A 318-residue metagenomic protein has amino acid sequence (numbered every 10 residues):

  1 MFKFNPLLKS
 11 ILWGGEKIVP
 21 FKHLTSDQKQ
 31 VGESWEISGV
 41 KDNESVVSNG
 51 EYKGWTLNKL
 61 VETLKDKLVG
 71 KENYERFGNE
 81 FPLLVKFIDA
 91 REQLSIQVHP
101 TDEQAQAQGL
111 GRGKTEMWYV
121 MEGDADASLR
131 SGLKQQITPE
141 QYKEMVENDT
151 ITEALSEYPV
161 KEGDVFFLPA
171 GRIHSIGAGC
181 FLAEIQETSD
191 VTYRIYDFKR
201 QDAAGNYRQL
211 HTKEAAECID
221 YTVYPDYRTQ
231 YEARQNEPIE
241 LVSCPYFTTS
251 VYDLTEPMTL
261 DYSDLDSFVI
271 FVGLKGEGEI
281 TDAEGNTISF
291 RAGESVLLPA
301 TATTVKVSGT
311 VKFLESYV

Functional and structural regions predicted by a protein language model:
M1-I137, D197-P225, T249: Transition-metal
G78-E80, I88-Q93, D102, G123-D126 (+2 more regions): Ligand-binding loop in jelly-roll beta-barrel domains
V85-K86, L94, E116-Y119, E157-Y158 (+4 more regions): His/acidic/aromatic-lined binding-pocket segments of jelly-roll/cupin-type domains and related regulatory beta-sandwich
Q136-N148, D266-E277: Short, basic/aromatic beta-hairpin or loop at an interaction surface
M145-Y193: Loop-centered beta-sheet repeat module
L155-F167, D282-A302: Short acidic-glycine-tyrosine-enriched beta hairpin
Y193-L265: C-terminal amphipathic alpha-helical segment
T259-L260, G276-T281, S295: Short beta-strand segments in beta-sandwich/barrel cores
